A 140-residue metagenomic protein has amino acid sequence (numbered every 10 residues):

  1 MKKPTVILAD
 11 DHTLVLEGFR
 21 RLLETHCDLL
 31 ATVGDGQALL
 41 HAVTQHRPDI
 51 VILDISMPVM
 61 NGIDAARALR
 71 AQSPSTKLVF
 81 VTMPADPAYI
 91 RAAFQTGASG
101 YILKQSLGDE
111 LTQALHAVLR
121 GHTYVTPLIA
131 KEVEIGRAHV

Functional and structural regions predicted by a protein language model:
K2-V15, F19-R20: Conserved acidic segment of CheY-like receiver
A9-D10, V33, V51: Conserved sequence signature across two-component system core domains
D10, D54, T82: Active-site residues of response regulator receiver
C27-G34, A42: Short hydrophobic/Thr-rich beta-strand motif most characteristic of the beta2 strand and flanking loop of CheY-like
D35-A38, V59-D64: Acidic catalytic/metal-coordinating carboxylates
H41, I63-S75: Short amphipathic alpha-helix used as the core "switch/output" element in two-component signaling
H46-I52: Active-site beta3 strand of CheY-like receiver
A88-Q95, S99-R137: Short, flexible helix-to-coil linker/hinge segments that flank and couple to helix-turn-helix
